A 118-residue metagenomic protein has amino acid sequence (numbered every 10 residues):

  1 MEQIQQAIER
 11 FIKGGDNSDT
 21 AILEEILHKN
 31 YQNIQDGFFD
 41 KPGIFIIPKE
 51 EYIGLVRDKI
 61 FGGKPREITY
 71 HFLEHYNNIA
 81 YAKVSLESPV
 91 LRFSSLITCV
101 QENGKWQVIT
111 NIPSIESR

Functional and structural regions predicted by a protein language model:
M1-A21, E25, K29, F45 (+1 more regions): Short, low-complexity N-terminal intrinsically disordered segments enriched in polar/charged residues
Q3-I4, Q32, D36-G37, I44-L91: Surface-exposed, charged secondary-structure patches
K29, N78, G104-K105: Beta-strand-connecting loop/turn residues
N33, D40, I115-S117: Flexible, glycine-rich phosphate/dinucleotide-binding loops and adjacent beta-alpha linkers at cofactor/substrate
R92-R118: Short beta-strand edge/turn micro-motifs at domain boundaries
